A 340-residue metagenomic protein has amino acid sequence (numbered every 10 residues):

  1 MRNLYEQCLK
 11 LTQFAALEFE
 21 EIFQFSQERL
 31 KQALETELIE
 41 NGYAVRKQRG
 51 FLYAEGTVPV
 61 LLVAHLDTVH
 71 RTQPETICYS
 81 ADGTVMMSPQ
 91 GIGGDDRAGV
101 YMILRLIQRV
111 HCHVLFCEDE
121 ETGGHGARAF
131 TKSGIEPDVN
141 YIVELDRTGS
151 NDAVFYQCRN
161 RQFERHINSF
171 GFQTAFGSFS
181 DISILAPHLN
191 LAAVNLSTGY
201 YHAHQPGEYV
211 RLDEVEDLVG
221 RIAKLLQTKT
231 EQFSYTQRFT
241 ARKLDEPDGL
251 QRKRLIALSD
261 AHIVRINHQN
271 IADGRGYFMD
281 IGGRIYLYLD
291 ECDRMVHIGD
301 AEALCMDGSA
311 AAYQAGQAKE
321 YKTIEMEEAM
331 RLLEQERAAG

Functional and structural regions predicted by a protein language model:
M1-R29, Q205: N-terminal capping segment at the start of a domain
A16-V58: A non-catalytic alpha/beta surface segment that caps or lines the substrate-entry region of metallo-dependent hydrolase
A44-V45, E55-H111: Active-site metal-coordination/substrate-binding segment of hydrolases, especially metallo-dependent peptidases
Q90-R165, T174: Acidic/histidine-rich catalytic neighborhood of metal-dependent amide-processing enzymes
Q173-L218: Zn-dependent metallopeptidase/amidohydrolase metal-coordination segment
H202-L258: His/Asp/Glu-rich mid-to-C-terminal helical/loop segments that flank catalytic regions of hydrolases
Q237-G283, D290: Acidic, Ser/Thr-rich low-complexity intrinsically disordered segments
I271-A318: Acidic, low-complexity, intrinsically disordered interaction modules
